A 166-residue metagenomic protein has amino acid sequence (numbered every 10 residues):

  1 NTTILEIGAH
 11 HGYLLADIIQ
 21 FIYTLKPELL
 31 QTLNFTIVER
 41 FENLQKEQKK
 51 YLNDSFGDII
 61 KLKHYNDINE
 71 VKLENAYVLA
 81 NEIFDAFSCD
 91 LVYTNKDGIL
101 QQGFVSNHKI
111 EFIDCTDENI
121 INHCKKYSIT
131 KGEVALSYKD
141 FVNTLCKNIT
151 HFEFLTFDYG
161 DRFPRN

Functional and structural regions predicted by a protein language model:
N1-E70: SAM cofactor-binding core of SAM-dependent methyltransferases, primarily the Rossmann-like beta-alpha-beta module
K72-N166: Class I S-adenosyl-L-methionine
